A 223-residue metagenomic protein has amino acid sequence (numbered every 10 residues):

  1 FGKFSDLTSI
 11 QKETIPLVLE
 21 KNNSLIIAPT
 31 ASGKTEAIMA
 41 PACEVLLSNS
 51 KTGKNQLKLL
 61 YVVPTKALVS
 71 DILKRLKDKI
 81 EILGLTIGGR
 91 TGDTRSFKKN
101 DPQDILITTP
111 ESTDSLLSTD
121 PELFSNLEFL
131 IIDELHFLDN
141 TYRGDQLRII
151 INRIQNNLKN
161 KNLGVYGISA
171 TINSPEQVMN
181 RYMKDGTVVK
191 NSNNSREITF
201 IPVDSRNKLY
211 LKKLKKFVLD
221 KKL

Functional and structural regions predicted by a protein language model:
F1-I27: Conserved pre-motif I regulatory segment
E20-I26, Q56-L59, Q103-D104, G164 (+1 more regions): Pre-Walker A (Motif I) flank of P-loop NTPase domains
S32, E44-I72, N157-N162: Conserved SF1/SF2 helicase motif Ia
K34-L46, D145-I151: Motif I (Walker A/P-loop) of helicase-class P-loop NTPases
T35-A37, L57-D78, S112-S115, A170-P175: Conserved Walker A/P-loop ATP-binding site and its immediately adjacent core in helicase/helicase-like ATPase domains
A67-L73, K77-S118, N193: Inter-Walker segment of RecA-like/P-loop motor cores
L106, P110-D114, T119-K161, V165: SF2 helicase catalytic motif II
N152, G164-L223: Conserved interdomain linker/interface between the two RecA-like ATPase lobes of SF2 helicase motors
